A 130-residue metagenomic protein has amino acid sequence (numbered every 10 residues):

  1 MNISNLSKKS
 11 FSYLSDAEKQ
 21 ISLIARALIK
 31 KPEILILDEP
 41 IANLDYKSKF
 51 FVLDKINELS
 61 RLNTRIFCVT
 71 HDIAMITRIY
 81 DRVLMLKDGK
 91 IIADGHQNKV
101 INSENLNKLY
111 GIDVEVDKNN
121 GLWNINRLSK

Functional and structural regions predicted by a protein language model:
M1-L6: Conserved ABC ATPase "signature" region
A27-L28: ABC ATPase C-loop
K31: Conserved catalytic motifs of ABC-family nucleotide-binding domains
L35-E39: Catalytic Walker B motif of ABC-type/P-loop ATPase nucleotide-binding domains
T70-H71: H-loop/switch region of ABC-family ATPase nucleotide-binding domains
I76-R78: A short, surface-exposed alpha-helical micro-motif characterized by mixed small hydrophobic and charged/polar residues
L109-K130: ABC ATPase nucleotide-binding domains
